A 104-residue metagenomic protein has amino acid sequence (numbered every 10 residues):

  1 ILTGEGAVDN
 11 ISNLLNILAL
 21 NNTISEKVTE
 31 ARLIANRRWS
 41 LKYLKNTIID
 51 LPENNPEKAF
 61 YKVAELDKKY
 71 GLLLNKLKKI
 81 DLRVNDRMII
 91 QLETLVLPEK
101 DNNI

Functional and structural regions predicted by a protein language model:
I1-I104: Charged, solvent-exposed interaction patches on well-folded alpha/beta domains that mediate macromolecular contacts
